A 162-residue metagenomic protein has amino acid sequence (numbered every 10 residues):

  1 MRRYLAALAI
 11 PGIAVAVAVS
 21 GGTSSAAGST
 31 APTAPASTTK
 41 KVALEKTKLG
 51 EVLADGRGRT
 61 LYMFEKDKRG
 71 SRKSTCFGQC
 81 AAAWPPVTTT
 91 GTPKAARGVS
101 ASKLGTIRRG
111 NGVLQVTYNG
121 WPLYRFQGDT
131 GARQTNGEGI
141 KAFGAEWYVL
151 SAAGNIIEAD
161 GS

Functional and structural regions predicted by a protein language model:
R2-S162: Compact beta-sheet-dominated domain cores in extracellular/mature segments
